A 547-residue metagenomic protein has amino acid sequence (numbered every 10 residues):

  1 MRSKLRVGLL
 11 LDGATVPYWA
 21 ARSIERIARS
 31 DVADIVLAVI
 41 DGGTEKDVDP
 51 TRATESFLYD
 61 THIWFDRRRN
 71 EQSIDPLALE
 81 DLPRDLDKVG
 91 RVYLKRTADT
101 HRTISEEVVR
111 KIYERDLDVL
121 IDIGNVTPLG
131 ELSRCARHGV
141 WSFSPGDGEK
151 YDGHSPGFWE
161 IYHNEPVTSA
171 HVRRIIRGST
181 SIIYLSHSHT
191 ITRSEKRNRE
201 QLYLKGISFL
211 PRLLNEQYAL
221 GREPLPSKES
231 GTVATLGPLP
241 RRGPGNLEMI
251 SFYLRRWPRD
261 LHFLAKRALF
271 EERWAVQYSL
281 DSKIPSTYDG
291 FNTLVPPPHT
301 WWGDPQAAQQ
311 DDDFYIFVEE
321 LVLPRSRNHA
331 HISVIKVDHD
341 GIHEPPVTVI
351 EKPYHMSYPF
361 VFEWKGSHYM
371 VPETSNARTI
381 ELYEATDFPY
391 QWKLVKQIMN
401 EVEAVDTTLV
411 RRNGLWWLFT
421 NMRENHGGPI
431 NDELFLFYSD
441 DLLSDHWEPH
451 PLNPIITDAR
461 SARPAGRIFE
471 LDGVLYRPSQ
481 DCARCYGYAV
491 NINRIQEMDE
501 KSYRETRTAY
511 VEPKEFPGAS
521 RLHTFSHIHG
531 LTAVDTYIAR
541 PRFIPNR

Functional and structural regions predicted by a protein language model:
M1-M356, F360-Y369, E381-T386, K396 (+4 more regions): One-carbon transfer enzymes
T287, I342-P345, Q391-V395, E448-P451 (+2 more regions): Trp- and S/T/G-rich repeat-edge/linker motifs of beta-rich repeat architectures
G303-Q306, S357-F362, V405-R412, P464-F469 (+2 more regions): Beta-rich, blade/repeat-based domains predominating in secreted/periplasmic proteins but also intracellular
V318-E320, P372-E373, T420-M422, S479-D481 (+1 more regions): Recurrent small/Gly-Pro-centered beta-turn motifs in extracellular repeat architectures
L321-R325, S375-R378, R423-G427, C482-C485: Short glycine/acidic-enriched loop and turn motifs that connect beta-strands
A385-P389, S439-D445, R494-E505: Short loop/turn segments immediately following beta-strands, especially the blade-tip and inter-blade linker loops
P451-R467, K501-F525: Conserved blade-ending motifs and adjacent loop-strand segments that build the rim/top face of beta-propeller domains
A489-M498, F516-R547: Blade-level signature of beta-propeller repeat domains, shared across WD40, Kelch, NHL, RCC1 and BNR/Asp-box propellers
